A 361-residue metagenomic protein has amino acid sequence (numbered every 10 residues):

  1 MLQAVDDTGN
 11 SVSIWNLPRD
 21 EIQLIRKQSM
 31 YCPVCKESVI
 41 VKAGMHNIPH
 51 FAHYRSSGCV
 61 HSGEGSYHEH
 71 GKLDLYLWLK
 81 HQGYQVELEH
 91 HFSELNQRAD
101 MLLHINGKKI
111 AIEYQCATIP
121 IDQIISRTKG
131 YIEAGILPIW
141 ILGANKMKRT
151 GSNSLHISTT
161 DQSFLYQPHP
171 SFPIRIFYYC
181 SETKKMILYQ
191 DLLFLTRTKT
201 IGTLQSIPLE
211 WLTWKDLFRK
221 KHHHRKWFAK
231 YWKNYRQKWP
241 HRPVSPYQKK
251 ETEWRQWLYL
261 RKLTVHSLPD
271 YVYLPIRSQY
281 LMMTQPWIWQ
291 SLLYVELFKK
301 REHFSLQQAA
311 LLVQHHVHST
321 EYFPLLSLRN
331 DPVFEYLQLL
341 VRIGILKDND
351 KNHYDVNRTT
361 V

Functional and structural regions predicted by a protein language model:
M1-K27, E37-M45, V60-E64, E69-Y84 (+2 more regions): Intrinsically disordered, low-complexity linker/tail regions enriched in polar/charged residues
C32-C35, H53: Short cysteine-rich clusters marking metal-coordination/redox-active sites
H46-V60: Cysteine-rich micro-motifs
E69, T118-I125: Short, amphipathic alpha-helical segments
L75, M101-L103, K108-P120, Y131 (+1 more regions): Conserved catalytic cores of phosphodiester-cleaving nucleases, focusing on short active-site segments
Q123-I136, Q162: Short, charged, amphipathic alpha-helix that recurs within catalytic cores of restriction-modification and other
